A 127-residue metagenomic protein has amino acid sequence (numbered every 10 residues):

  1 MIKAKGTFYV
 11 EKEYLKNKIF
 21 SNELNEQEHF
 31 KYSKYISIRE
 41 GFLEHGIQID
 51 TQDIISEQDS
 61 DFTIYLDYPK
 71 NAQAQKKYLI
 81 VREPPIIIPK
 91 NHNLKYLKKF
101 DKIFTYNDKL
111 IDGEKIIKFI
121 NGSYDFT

Functional and structural regions predicted by a protein language model:
M1-A74: N-terminal pre-catalytic "stem/leader" segment of glycosyltransferase-like enzymes
I64-T127: Catalytic core of nucleotide-activated saccharide and alditol-phosphate transferases
